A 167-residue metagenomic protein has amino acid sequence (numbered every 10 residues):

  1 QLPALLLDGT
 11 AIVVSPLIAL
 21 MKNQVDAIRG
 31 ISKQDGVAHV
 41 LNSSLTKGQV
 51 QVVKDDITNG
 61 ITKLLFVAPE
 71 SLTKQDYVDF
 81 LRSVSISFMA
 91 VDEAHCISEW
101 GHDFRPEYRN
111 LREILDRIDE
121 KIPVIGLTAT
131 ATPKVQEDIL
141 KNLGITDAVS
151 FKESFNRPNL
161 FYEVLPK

Functional and structural regions predicted by a protein language model:
P3, S15-P16, L111, F155: SF2 DExD/H RNA helicase N-terminal ATP-binding lobe
A4-L7, G30-Q34, D55-G60, D79-V84 (+3 more regions): Conserved catalytic network of the ASCE P-loop NTPase/AAA+ motor domain
D8-I31, N42-L45, Q49, A68-S71 (+1 more regions): Conserved Walker A/P-loop ATP-binding site and its immediately adjacent core in helicase/helicase-like ATPase domains
D26, L45-F88, C96-H102: Conserved helix/coil segment N-terminal to the catalytic DExD/H
S32-L45, D147-E153: Conserved RecA-like helicase motor-core motifs
R82-E153: Post-DEXD/H (motif II) to motif III coupling segment of the RecA-like Helicase ATP-binding lobe
E163-K167: Conserved interdomain hinge at the start of the Helicase C-terminal
